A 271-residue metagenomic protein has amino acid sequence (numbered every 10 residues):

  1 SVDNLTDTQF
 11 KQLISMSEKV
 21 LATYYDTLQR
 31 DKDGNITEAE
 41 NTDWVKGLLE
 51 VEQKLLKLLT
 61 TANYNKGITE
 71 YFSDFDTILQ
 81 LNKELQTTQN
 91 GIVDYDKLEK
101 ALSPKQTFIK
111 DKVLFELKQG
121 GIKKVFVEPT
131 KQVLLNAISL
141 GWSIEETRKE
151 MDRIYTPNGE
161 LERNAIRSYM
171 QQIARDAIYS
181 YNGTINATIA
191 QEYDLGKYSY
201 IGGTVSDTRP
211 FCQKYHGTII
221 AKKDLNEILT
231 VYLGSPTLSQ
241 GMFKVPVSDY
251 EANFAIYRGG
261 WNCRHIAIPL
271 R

Functional and structural regions predicted by a protein language model:
S1-E70, D176-R271: Activation/maturation switch segments at domain boundaries
S1-N164, A252, L270-R271: N-terminal leader/targeting and assembly helices and adjacent pre-domain segments
V125, W142, A165, Y169-I173 (+3 more regions): Short, well-structured alpha-helical interface segments that form or flank functional binding sites
E128, S168, T188-A190: Homeobox/homeodomain signature
K131-L135, R148, D152, Q171 (+3 more regions): Short, well-ordered alpha-helical packing segments
I154-T184: Extended, non-catalytic substrate-recognition/exosite surfaces adjacent to catalytic cores, especially in enzymes
